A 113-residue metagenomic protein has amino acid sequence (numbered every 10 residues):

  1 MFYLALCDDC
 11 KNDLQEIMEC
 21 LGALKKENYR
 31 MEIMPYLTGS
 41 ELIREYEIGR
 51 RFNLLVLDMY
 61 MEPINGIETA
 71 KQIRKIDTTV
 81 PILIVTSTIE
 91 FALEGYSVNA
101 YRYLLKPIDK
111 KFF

Functional and structural regions predicted by a protein language model:
F2, M31, V80: Switch/coupling loops of ABC transporter nucleotide-binding domains
F2-L21, L55: Conserved acidic segment of CheY-like receiver
L4, I33-M34, Y103: Generic structural signal for residues in well-ordered beta-strands
L6, P35, I84-V85: Conserved SAM-binding loop
D9, T38, S87: Cofactor-binding loop segments of dinucleotide-utilizing enzymes, especially the Rossmann-like FAD- and NAD(P)+-binding
L24-Y29, I76-T78: Short helix-capping segments at alpha-helix termini
E27-T38, E45: Short hydrophobic/Thr-rich beta-strand motif most characteristic of the beta2 strand and flanking loop of CheY-like
R44, G49-F113: CheY-like receiver
